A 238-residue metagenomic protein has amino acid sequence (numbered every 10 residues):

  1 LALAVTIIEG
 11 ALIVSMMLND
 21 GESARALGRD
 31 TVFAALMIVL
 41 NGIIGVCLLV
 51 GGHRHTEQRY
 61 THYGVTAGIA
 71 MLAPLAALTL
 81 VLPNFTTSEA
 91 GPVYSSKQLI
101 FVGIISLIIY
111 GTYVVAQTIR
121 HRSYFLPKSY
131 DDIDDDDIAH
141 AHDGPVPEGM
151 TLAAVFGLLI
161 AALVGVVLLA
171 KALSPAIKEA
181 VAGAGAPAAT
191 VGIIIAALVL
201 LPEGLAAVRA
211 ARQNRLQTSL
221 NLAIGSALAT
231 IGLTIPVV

Functional and structural regions predicted by a protein language model:
L1-V238: Hydrophobic alpha-helical segments, chiefly the membrane-spanning helices and signal/signal-anchor peptides
